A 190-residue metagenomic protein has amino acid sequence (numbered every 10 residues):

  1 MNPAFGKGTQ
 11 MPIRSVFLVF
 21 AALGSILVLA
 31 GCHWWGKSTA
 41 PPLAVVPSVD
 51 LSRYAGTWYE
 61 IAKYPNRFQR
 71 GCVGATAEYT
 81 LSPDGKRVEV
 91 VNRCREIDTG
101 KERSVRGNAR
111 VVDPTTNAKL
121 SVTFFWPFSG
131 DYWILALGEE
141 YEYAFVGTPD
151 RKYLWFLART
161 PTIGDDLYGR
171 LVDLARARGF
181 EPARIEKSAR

Functional and structural regions predicted by a protein language model:
G8-I13, F17, I26-R190: A beta-rich soluble binding module of mature secreted/lumenal proteins
F20-A21: N-terminal helix-rich structural modules
